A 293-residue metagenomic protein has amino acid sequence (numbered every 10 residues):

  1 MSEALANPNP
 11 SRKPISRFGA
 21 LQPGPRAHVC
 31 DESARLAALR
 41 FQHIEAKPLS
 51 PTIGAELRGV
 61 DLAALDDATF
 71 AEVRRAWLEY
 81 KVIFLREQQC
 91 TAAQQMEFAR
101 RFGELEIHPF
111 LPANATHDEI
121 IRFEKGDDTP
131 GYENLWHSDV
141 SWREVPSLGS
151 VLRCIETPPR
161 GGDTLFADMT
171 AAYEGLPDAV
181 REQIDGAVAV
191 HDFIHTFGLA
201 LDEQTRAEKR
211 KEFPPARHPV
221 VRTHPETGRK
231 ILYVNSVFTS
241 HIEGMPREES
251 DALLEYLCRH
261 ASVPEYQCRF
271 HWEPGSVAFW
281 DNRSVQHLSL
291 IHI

Functional and structural regions predicted by a protein language model:
E3-T164, V220-P225, G244, A252-Y256: Non-heme Fe(II)-dependent double-stranded beta-helix
A68, Y266-H271: A short acidic-Thr-Gly-centered motif at the start of a beta-strand
Q88, S236, N282-R283: Short, well-ordered beta-to-alpha junction loops that form the rim of enzyme active sites and present histidine/acidic
G131-S138, W142-L199, E203-C268: Catalytic core of non-heme Fe(II) oxygenases with the double-stranded beta-helix
H137, S284-H287: Histidine-centered metal-chelating micro-motifs
W272-V285: Conserved metal-binding segment of the jelly-roll/cupin
I291-I293: Conserved small/polar residues in nucleotide/adenosyl-binding loops
